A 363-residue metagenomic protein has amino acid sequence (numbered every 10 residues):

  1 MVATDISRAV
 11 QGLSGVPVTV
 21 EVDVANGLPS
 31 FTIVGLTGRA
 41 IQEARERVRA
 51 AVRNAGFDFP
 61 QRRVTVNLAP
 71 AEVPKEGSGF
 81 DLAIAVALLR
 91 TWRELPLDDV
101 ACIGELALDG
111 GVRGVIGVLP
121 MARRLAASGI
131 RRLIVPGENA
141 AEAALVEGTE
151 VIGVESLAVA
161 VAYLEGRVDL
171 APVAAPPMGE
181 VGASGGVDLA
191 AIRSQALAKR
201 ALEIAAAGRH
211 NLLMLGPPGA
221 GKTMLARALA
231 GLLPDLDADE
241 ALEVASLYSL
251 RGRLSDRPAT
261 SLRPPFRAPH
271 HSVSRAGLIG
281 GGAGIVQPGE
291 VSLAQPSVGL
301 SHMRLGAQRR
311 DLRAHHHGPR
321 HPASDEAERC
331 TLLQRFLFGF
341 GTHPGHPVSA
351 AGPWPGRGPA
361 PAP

Functional and structural regions predicted by a protein language model:
M1-L213, P217-M224, E326: Peripheral, non-AAA+ core regions of ATP-driven protein-machinery
A25, G56-F59, E94-L95, A127 (+7 more regions): Conserved catalytic network of the ASCE P-loop NTPase/AAA+ motor domain
L89, G280-I285, H321-A327: Short gly/ser/thr-rich secondary-structure transition/capping motifs
E203, A259-F266, A276-G299: Conserved alpha-helical scaffold flanking the Walker A/P-loop in AAA+ ATPase domains
L213-P258: Walker A/P-loop
G216, G280, H302: The Walker A (P-loop) glycine that initiates the GxxxxGKT/S ATP-binding motif of P-loop NTPases
L233, A238, E243-S246, L250 (+2 more regions): AAA+ P-loop NTPase catalytic core and its hallmark functional loops
H270-S274, Q287-R320, L337, P347-P361: Conserved AAA+/SF3 P-loop NTPase catalytic/coupling segment centered on the Walker-B
